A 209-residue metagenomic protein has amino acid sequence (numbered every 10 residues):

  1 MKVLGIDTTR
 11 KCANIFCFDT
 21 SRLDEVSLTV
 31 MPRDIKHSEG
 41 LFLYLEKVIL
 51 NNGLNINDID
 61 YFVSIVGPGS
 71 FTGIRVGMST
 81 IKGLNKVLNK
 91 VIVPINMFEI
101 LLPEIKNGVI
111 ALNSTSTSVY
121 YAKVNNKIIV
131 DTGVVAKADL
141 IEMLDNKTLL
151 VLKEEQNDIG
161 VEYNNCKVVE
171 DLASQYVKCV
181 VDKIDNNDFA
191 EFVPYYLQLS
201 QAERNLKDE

Functional and structural regions predicted by a protein language model:
M1-L23, V93-E209: Oxyanion-binding and handling regions
M1-S64, K167-D171: N-terminal beta-alpha supersecondary unit
G40-L43, S79, G83, I100 (+1 more regions): Short amphipathic alpha-helical face segments that pack within enzyme cores and frequently flank/anchor catalytic
F42, I74-M78, D208: Conserved strand-to-helix beginnings and helix N-cap segments that scaffold or border functional pockets
V48-N52, I81, V87, E170-V181: Stable alpha-helical structural segments in soluble proteins, enriched in small hydrophobic residues
N57-V66, T148-Q156: Short glycine-rich phosphate-binding loop at a beta-alpha junction
Y61-I92, M97: DPxDG-like acidic metal-binding loop motif
